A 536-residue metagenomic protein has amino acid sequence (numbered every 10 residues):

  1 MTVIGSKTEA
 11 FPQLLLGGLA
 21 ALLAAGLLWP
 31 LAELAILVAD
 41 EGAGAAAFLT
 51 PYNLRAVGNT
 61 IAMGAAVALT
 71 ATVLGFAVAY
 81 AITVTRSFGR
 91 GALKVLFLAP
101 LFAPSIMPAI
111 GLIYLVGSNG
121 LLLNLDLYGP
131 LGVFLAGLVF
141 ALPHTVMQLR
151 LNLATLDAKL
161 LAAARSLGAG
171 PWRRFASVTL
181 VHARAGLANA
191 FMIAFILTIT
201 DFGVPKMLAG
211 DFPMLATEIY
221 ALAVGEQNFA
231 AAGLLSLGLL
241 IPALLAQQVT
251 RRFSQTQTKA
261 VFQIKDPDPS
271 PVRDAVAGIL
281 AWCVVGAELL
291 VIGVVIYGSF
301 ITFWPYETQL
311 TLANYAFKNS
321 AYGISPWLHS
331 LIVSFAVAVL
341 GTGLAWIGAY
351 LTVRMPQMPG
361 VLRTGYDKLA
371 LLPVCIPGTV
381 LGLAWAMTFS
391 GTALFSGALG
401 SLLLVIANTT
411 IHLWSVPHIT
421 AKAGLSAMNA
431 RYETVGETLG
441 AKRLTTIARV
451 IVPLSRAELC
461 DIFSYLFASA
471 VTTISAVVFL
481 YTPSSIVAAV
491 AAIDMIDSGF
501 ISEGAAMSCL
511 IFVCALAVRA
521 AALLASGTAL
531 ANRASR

Functional and structural regions predicted by a protein language model:
M1-A10: Short, Lys/Arg-rich, polar N-terminal cytosolic tail immediately upstream of the first transmembrane signal-anchor
E9-G42, P51-A154, H182-G203, A231-T250 (+6 more regions): Membrane-water interface segments at the C-terminal ends of transmembrane alpha-helices in multi-pass inner-membrane
L156-L160, M428-Y432: Short glycine/proline-centered loop/turn elements that form peptide/ligand docking sites
A164-R165, G436: The alpha-helix within a helix-turn-helix
G170, A441-K442: Short coil/turn motifs that cap or connect alpha-helices
D201-Q227, E307-T308, I474-I501, A534-R536: Glycine-rich helix-loop "coupling/hinge" segments at transmembrane-helix boundaries in multipass transporters
R252-L280: Flexible interhelical linker loops that connect adjacent transmembrane helices in multi-pass membrane transporters
T258-P267, P356-Q357, A525-R536: Short cytosolic juxtamembrane segments of multi-pass membrane proteins
